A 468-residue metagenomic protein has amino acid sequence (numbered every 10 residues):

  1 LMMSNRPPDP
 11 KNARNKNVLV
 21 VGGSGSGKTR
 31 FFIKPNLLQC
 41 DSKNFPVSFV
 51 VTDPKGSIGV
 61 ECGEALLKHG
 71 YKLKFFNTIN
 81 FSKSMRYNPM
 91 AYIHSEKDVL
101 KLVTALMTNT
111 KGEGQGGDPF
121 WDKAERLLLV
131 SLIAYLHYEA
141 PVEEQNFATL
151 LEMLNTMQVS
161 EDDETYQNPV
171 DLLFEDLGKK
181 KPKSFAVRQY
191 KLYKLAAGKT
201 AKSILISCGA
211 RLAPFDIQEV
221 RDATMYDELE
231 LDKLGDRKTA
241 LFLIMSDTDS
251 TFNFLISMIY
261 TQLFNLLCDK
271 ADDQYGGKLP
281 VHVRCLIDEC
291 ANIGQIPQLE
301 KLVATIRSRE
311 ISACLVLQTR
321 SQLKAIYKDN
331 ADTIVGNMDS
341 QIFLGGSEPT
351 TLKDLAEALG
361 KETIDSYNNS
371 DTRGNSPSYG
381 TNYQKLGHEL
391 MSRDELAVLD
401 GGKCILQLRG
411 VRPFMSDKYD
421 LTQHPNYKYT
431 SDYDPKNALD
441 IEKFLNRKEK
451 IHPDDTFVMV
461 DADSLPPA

Functional and structural regions predicted by a protein language model:
M2-I311, I326, D394-K418, T422-A468: P-loop NTPase motor domains
V303-I405: Conserved ATP-driven motor cores of ASCE-family P-loop NTPases powering translocation/secretion/packaging/pilus
